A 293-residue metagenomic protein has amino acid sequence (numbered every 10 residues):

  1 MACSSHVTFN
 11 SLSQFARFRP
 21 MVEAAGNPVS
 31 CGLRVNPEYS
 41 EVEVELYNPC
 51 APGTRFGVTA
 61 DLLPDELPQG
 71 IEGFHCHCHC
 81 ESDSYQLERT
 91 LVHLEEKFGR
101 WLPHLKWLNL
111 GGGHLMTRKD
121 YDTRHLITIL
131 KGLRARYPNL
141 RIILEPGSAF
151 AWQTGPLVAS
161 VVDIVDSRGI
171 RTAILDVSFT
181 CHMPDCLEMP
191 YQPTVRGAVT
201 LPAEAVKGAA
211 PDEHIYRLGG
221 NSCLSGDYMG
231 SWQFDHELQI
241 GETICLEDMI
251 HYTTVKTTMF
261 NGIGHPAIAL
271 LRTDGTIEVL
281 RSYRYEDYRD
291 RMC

Functional and structural regions predicted by a protein language model:
M1, E23-G26, N48, L67-P68 (+7 more regions): Solvent-exposed alpha-helices and their adjacent loops that cap or buttress functional pockets in soluble metabolic
M1-W107, Y121-D122, I129-G132: Active-site-proximal beta-alpha core segment in soluble small-molecule metabolic enzymes
C3-S4, A25-S30, Q69-I71, H104-L105 (+5 more regions): Short coil/turn connectors at secondary-structure junctions
F18, L33, F74, L110 (+3 more regions): Conserved, mostly hydrophobic/aromatic
V35-P37, G112, V177-F179: Short, small-residue-rich loop/turn micro-motifs
Y39-E41, C80, M116, F150 (+1 more regions): Feature marks short, surface-exposed loop/turn motifs that line or immediately flank catalytic pockets and channel
H77-H79, L108-T117, P146-A149: Glycine-rich beta-strand-to-loop/alpha-helix junction loops that act as flexible
I129, L144-C293: Charged (often Lys/Glu-rich) extended helix/loop segments that serve as interaction or gating elements
